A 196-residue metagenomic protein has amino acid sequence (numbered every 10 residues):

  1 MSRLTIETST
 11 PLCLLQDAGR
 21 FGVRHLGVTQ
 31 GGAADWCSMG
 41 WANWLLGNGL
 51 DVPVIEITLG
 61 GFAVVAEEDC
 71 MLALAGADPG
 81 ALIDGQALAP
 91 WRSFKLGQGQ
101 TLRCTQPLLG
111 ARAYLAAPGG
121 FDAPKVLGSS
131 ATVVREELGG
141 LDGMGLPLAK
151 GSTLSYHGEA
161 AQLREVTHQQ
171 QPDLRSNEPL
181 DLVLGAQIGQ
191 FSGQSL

Functional and structural regions predicted by a protein language model:
M1-L196: Conserved "landmark" site that anchors the functional core of diverse proteins
